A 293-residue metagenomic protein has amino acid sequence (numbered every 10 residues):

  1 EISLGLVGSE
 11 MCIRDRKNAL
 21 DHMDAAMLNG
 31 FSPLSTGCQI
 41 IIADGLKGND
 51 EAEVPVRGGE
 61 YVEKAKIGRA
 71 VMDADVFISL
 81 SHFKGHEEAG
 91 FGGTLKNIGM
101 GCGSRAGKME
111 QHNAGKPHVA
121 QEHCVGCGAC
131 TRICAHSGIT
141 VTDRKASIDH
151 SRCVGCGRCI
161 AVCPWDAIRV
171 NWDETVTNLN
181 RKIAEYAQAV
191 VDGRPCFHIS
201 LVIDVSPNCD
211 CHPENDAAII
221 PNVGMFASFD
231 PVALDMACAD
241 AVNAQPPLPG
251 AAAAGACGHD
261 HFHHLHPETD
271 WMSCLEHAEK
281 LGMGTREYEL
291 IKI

Functional and structural regions predicted by a protein language model:
E1-G8, I13: Single conserved hydrophobic/aromatic residue that forms the stacking wall/gate of nucleotide- or nucleobase-binding
E10, R14-I293: Extended, low-polarity segments enriched in aliphatic/aromatic residues
